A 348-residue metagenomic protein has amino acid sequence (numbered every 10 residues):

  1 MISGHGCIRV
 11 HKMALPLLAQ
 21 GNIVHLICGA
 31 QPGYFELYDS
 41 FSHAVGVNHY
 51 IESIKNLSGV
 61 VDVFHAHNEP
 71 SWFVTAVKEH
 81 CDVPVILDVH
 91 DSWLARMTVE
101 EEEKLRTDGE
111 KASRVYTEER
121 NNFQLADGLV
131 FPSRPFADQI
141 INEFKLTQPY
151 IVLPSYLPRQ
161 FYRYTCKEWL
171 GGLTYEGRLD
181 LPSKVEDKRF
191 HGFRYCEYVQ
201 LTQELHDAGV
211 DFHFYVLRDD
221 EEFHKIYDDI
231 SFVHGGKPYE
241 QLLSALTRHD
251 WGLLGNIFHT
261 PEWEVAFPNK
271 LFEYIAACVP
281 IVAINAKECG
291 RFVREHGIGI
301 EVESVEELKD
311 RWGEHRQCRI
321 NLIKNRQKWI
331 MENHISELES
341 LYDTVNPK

Functional and structural regions predicted by a protein language model:
M1-D39, G59, E197-D211: N-terminal subdomain of nucleotide-sugar transferases
I8, S183-R189, G236-T247, G252-F272 (+2 more regions): Nucleotide-sugar-dependent
R9-P16, S155-Y164, E168-I226, F232-L242: Conserved catalytic-core segment of nucleotide-activated headgroup transferases in glycan assembly
K55-F73, P84-I86: Short N-terminal targeting/anchoring amphipathic segment
V63, E79-V99: Active-site proximal beta-strand in glycosyltransferases
W93-R96, R106-L129: Membrane-proximal helix-turn-helix segments that form the acceptor-binding/catalytic region of lipid-linked
R120, Q124-R163: Donor nucleotide-sugar binding/catalytic pocket of nucleotide-sugar-dependent glycosyltransferases
E303-P347: A charged, aromatic-enriched C-terminal amphipathic alpha-helix characteristic of glycosyltransferases across folds
